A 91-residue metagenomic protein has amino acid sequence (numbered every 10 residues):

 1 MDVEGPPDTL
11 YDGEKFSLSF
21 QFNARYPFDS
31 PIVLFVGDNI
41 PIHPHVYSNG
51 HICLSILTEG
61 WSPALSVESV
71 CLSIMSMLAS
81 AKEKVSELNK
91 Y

Functional and structural regions predicted by a protein language model:
M1-D8: Start-of-domain signal
D2, K15, S30-Y91: Domain-scale recognition of soluble eukaryotic interaction modules
T9-G13: Extracellular/lumenal carbohydrate-interaction signature centered on repeated Trp-anchored short motifs
Q21-S30: Proline-anchored loop/turn motifs at beta-strand termini and strand-loop-strand connectors
